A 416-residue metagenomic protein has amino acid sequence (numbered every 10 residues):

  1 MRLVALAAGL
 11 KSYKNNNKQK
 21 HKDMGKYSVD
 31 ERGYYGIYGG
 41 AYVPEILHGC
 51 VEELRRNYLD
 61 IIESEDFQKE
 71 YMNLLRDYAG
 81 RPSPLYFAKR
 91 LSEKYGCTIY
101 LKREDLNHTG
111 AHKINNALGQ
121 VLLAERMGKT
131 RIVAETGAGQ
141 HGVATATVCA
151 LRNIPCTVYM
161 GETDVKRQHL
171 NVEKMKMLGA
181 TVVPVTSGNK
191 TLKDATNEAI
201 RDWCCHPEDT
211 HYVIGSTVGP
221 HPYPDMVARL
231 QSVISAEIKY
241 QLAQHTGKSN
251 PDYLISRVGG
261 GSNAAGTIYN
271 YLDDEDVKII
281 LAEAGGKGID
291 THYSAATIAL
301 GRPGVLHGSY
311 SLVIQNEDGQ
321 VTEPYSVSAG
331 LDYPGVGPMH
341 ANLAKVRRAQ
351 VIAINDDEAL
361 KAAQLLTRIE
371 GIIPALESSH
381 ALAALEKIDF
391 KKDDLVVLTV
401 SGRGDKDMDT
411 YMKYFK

Functional and structural regions predicted by a protein language model:
L3-V4, A8-L10: Intrinsically disordered, low-complexity segments enriched in serine/proline and basic residues
S28, Y34-G39, N57-K129: Positively charged, low-complexity intrinsically disordered leader regions
H108, A124-G161, S249-N263, I279-A282 (+1 more regions): A short, small-residue-rich loop immediately preceding and capping a beta-strand
G110, I114-L118, A134-R152, K166-H169 (+4 more regions): Short glycine/serine/threonine-rich phosphate/pyrophosphate-binding segments that cradle anionic phosphate groups
L118-K129, V143-P155, M177, I268-E275 (+1 more regions): Alpha-helix C-terminal capping segments
V133, H141-A199, D290-G301, T410-Y414: Active-site-proximal loop->helix
T196-I200, C204-P222, D273-D276, L281-I372 (+1 more regions): Active-site/ligand-binding loops adjacent to catalytic centers
V277-A282, E386-K416: Catalytic phosphate/nucleotide-handling subdomain of diverse soluble enzymes
